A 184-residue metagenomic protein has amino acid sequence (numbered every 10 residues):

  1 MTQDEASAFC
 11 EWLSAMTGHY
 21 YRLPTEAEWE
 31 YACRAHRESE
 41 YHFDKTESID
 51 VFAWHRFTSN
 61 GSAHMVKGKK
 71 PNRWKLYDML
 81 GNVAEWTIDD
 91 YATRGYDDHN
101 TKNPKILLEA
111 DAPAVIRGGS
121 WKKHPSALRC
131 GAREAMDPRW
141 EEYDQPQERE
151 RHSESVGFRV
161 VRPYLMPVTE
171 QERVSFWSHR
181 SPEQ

Functional and structural regions predicted by a protein language model:
M1-R37, F57-Y77: Short aromatic-cysteine micro-motif
R22, E40, V51-W54, M65-G68 (+2 more regions): Conserved beta-strand positions that form and line the central face of beta-propeller blades
E26-A27, H42-D44: Short, surface-exposed recognition loops or helix-turn segments adjacent to catalytic cores
R34, F43, W54: Phosphate-coordinating loops and pocket residues in cytosolic domains that bind phosphorylated ligands
R37-E38, S62, V83-Q184: Surface-exposed recognition segments
K45-D50: Short, surface-exposed glycine/acidic/tryptophan-bearing loops
